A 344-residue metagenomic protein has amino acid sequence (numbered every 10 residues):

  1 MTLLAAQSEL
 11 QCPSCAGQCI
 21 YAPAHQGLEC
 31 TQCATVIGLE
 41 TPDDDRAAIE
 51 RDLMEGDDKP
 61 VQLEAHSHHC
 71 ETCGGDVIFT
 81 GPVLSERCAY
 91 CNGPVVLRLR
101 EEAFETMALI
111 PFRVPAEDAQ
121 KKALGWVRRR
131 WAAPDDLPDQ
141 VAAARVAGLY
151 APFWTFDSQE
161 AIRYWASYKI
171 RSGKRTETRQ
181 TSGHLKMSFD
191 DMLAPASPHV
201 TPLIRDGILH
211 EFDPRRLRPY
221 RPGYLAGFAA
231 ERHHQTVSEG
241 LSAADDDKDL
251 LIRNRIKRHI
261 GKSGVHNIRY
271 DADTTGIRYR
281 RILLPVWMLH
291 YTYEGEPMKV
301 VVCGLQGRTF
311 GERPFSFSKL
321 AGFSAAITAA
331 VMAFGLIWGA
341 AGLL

Functional and structural regions predicted by a protein language model:
Q7-E9, G27, L63-S67, S85: Residues immediately within or flanking Cys/His clusters that coordinate Zn2+ in small zinc-binding modules
C12-C15, C30-C33, C70-C73, C88-C91: Short cysteine-rich clusters marking metal-coordination/redox-active sites
A16-Q18, V36, G75-D76, P94: Cys/His-rich metal-chelating microdomains
Y21-A22, L39-E40, D76-T80, L97-R98: Short, non-ligating residues that shape and space the ligands of small metal-coordination modules and catalytic
A24-E29, P42-A48, G81-R87, R100-T106: Short cysteine/histidine-rich zinc-coordinating motifs and their immediately flanking basic loops
A34-T41, C91-R100: Short Cys/His-rich micro-motifs in 6-15 aa windows
F104-T292, P297, G322, A341-L344: Charged, low-complexity helical/coil segments in non-catalytic cytosolic or luminal regions
R280-A330: Extended hydrophobic
